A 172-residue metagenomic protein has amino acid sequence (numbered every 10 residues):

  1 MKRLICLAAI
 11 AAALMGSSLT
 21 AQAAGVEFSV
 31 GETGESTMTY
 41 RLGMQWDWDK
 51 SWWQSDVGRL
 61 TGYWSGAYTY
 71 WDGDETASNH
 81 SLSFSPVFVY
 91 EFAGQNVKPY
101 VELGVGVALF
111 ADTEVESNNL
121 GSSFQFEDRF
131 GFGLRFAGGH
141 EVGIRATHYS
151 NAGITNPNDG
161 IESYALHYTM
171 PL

Functional and structural regions predicted by a protein language model:
M1-A23: Cleavable N-terminal export/targeting peptides
T20-A24, D49-L60, A93-P99, G139: Short loop/turn motifs that connect adjacent beta-strands in outer-membrane beta-barrel proteins
F28-E32, W64-Y70, V101-V107, I144-H148: Transmembrane beta-barrel strands of outer-membrane/channel proteins
S29-V30, D72-D74, V115-N118, N151-T155: Extracellular loop and loop/strand-boundary signature of outer-membrane beta-barrel proteins
E32, W46-W48, Y90-F92, L134-F136 (+1 more regions): Residue-level signature of outer-membrane beta-barrel architecture
G34-S36, S78-H80, S122-Q125, N158-G160: Short sequence motifs at beta-strands and strand-loop junctions characteristic of Gram-negative outer-membrane
Y40-M44, G160-L172: Outer-membrane beta-barrel "beta-signal"
L42-M44, P86-F88, F130-F132, L166: Membrane-embedded beta-strands of outer-membrane beta-barrel proteins, especially the hydrophobic/small aromatic
